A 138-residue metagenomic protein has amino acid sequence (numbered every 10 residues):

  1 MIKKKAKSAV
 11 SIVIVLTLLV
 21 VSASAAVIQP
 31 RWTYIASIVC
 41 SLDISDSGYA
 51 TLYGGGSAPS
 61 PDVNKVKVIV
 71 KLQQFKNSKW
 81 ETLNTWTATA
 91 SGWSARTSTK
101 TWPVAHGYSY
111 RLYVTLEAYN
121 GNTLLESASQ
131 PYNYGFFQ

Functional and structural regions predicted by a protein language model:
I2-A25: Sec-dependent N-terminal signal peptides of Gram-positive bacterial secreted proteins and lipoproteins
S24-Q138: Low-complexity, Ser/Thr/Pro-rich intrinsically disordered linker/stalk segments at domain junctions
